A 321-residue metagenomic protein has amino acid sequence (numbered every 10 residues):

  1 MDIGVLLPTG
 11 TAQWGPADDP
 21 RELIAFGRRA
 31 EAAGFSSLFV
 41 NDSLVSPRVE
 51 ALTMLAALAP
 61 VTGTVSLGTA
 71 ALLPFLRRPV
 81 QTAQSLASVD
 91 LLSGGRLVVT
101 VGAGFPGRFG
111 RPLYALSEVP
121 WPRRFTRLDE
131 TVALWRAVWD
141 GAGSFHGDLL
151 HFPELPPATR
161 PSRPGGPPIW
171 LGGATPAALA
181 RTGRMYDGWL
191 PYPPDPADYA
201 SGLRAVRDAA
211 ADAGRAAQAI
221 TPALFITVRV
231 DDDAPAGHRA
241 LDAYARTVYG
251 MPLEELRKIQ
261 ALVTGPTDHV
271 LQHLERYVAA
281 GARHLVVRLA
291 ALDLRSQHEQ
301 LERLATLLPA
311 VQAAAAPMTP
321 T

Functional and structural regions predicted by a protein language model:
M1-G15, P106-P112, H146-P167, A234-A261: N-terminal small/glycine-rich loop or linker at the start of catalytic domains across soluble metabolic enzymes
M1-V61, V65-S66, P167, A290: N-terminal beta1-alpha1-beta2 module of alpha/beta enzyme domains
D2-D18, F75-S144, A197-D198: Flexible, glycine-rich active-site loops centered on histidine and acidic residues that chelate a metal or position
I3-L7, L38-V40, S66-A70, L97-V101 (+4 more regions): Hydrophobic faces of well-ordered beta-strands that scaffold small-molecule active sites in alpha/beta enzyme cores
V5-R21, L72-P79, P164-A174, V228-R229 (+1 more regions): Active-site mouth loops of central-metabolism enzymes
P16-A30, S85, L171-R181, L241 (+1 more regions): Short, acidic/polar
A30, G34, L58, V89 (+9 more regions): Conserved, mostly hydrophobic/aromatic
A51-L72, R127-L134, L301-M318: Alpha-helix-loop-beta-strand connector modules within alpha/beta enzyme cores
